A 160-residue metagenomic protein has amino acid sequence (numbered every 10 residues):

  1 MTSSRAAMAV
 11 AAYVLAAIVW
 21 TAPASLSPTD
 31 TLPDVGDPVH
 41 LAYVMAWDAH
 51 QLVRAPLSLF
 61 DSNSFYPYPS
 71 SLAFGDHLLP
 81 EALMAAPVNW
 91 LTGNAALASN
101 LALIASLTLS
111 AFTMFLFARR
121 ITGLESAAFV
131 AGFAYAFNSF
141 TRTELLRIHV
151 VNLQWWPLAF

Functional and structural regions predicted by a protein language model:
M1, A11, T29-T31, A46 (+1 more regions): Short alpha-helical segments and helix-capping/turn motifs at coil-helix boundaries
M1-A22: Start-transfer (signal-anchor) and selected internal transmembrane alpha helices of multi-pass inner/ER membrane
S4-M8, W90, N94-A102, G123-V130: Membrane-interface starts of transmembrane alpha-helices
V10, G75-A86, A128, G132 (+1 more regions): Generic alpha-helical secondary structure signal
Y13-A17, T113, Y135: Helical transmembrane-bundle signal
A17-S110, N138-Q154: Membrane-interface coil-to-helix junctions
S110-F117, W156-F160: Transmembrane alpha-helical segments
M114-A136: Transmembrane-helix signature of polytopic, membrane-embedded enzymes that assemble or transfer cell-envelope glycans
